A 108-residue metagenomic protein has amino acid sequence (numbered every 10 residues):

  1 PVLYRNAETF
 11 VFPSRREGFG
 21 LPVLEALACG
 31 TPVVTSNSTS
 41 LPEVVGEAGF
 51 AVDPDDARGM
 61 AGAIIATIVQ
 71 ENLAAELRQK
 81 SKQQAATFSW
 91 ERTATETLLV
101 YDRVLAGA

Functional and structural regions predicted by a protein language model:
P1-A7, A28, P42, R58 (+1 more regions): Short acidic alpha-helix that forms the nucleotide-activated donor recognition element in Leloir-type transferases
V2-L21, T31-P32: Acidic donor-binding loop of glycosyltransferase active sites
R15, A28-V45, P54-A57: Short glycine-rich donor-binding/catalytic loop of glycosyltransferases that coordinates the nucleotide-sugar
G18-P22, N37, S89: Active-site helix-initiating loop/hinge in glycosyltransferases
G20, L24, P42, F50: Nucleotide phosphate-binding site architecture
F50-A57, A66-N72: Conserved acidic donor-binding segment of nucleotide-sugar-dependent glycosyltransferases
G59, L73-T87, T95-L99, R103: A short, well-ordered alpha-helix in the C-terminal region of glycosyltransferases
A106-A108: Intrinsically disordered, low-complexity acidic/proline-/asparagine-rich linker or regulatory tail/stalk regions
